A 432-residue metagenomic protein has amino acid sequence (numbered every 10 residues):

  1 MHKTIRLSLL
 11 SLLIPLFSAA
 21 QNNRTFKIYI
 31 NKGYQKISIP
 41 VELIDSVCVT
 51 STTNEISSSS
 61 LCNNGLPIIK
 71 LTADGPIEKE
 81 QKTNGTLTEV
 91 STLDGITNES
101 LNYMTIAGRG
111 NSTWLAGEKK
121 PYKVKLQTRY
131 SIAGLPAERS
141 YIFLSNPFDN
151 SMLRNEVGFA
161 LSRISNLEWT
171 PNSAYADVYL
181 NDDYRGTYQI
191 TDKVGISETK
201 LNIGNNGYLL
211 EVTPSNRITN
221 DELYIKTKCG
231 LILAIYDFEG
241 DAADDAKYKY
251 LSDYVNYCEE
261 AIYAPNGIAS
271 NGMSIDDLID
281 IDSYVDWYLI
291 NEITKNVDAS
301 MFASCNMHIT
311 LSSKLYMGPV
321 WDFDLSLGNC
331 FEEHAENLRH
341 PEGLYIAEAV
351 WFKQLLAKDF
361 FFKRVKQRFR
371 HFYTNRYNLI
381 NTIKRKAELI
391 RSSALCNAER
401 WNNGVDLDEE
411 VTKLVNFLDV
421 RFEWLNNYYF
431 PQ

Functional and structural regions predicted by a protein language model:
M1-R24: Bacterial Sec-dependent N-terminal signal peptides
Q21-I56: Compositionally biased alpha-helical segments
I28-I30, S91, V178: Short aromatic-centered micro-motifs
N54-M152, V157: Conserved NTP-binding catalytic cores of kinases and kinase-like/nucleotidyltransferase enzymes across multiple kinase
L66, I77, K82-T83, E99-N102 (+3 more regions): Middle-to-C-terminal accessory/interaction subdomains
Y122-K125, Y141-S145, M152, D177 (+6 more regions): Structural recognition of the beta-strand scaffold that forms the well-ordered cores of secreted hydrolase catalytic
K125-S131, S145-P147, L167-P171, D183-L289: Internal "kinase-insert"/substrate-recognition segments embedded within catalytic cores of ATP-dependent enzymes
N146-N181: A conserved helix-loop-beta module that forms one wall/lid of the active-site cleft in ATP-utilizing catalytic domains
